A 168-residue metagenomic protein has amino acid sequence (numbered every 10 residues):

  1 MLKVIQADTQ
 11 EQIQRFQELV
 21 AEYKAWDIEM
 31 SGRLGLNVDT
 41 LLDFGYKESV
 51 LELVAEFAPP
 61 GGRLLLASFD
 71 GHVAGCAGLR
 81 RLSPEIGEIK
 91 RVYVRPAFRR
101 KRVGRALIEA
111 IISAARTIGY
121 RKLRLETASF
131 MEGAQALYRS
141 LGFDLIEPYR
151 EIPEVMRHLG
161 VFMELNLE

Functional and structural regions predicted by a protein language model:
M1, G61, I86, R157-G160: A structure-centric signal for secondary-structure junctions around beta-strands
K3, R121-R124, A128-E168: C-terminal "cap" of GNAT-fold acetyltransferases
A7-K90, R95-P96, I108-A110, A114 (+2 more regions): Acetyl-CoA-dependent GNAT
G71, R102, G119: Conserved G/P- and acidic residue-centered "switch" motifs that form tight phosphate/ATP-binding loops in soluble
R95-K101, S129: Active-site acidic-Proline motif in GNAT/NAT acetyltransferases
R100, S113-T117, D144: Conserved amphipathic alpha-helical interaction elements at protein-protein interfaces in regulatory, energy-coupling
